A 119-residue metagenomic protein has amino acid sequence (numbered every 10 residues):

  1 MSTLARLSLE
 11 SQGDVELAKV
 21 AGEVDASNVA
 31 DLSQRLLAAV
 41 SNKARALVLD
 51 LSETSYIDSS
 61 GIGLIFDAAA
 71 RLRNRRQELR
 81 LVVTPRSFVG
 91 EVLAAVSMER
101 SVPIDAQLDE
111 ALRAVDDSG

Functional and structural regions predicted by a protein language model:
M1-T3, S118-G119: Actinobacteria-biased recognition of intrinsically disordered, low-complexity terminal regions
T3-Q34, E53: STAS-typified acidic loop motif
D14, R86, D109: Residues that form or immediately flank small-molecule/cofactor binding pockets and catalytic motifs
A26-V102: Amphipathic alpha-helical interaction surfaces in cytosolic regulatory modules
A30, D109-E110: Acidic phosphotransfer microenvironment of two-component signaling modules
S101-D109: Short acidic-hydrophobic, aromatic-tinged amphipathic segments that line or gate anion-handling sites
E110-G119: Generic C-terminal helix-cap and adjacent flexible tail
